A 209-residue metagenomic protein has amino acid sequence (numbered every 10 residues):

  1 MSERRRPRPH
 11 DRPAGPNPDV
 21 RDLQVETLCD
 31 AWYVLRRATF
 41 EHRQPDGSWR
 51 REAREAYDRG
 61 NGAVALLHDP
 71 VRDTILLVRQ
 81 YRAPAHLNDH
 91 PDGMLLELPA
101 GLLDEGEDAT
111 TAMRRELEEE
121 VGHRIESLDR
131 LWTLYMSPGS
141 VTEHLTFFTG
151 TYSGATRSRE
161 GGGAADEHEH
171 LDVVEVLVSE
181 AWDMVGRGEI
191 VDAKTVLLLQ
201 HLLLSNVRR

Functional and structural regions predicted by a protein language model:
S2-Q24, R79, P91-M94, E105 (+3 more regions): Nudix hydrolase/Nudix homology domain
S2-R6, R54-Y57, V71-R115, R157 (+1 more regions): Conserved Nudix-box catalytic region and its N-terminal flanking loop in Nudix hydrolases and closely related
R5-P16, W49-E52, E120-G122, E126: Short, charged, low-hydrophobicity "junction" segments
L28-R72, H86: Acidic, metal-coordinating catalytic segment for phosphate/diphosphate chemistry, firing primarily on the Nudix
R43-Q44, D69-R72, Y81, T151-A155 (+2 more regions): Short loop segments at secondary-structure junctions
E52, N61-V64, P99-V191: Unchanged
